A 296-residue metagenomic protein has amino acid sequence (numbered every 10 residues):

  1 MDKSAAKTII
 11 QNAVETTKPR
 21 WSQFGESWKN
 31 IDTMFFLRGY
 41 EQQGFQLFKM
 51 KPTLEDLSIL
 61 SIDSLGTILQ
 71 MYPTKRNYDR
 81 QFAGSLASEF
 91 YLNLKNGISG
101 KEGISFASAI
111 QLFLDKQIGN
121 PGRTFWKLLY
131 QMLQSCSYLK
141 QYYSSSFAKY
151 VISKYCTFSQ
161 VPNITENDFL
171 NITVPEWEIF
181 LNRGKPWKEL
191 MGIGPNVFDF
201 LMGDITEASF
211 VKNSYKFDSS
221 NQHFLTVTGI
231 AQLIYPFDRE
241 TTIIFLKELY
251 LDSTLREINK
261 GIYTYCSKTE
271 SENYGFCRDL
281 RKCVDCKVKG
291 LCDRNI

Functional and structural regions predicted by a protein language model:
M1-L37, L128-L129, L133, S144-I296: C-terminal accessory module of base-excision DNA glycosylases/AP lyases that mediates lesion recognition and DNA
M1-Y142: N-terminal polyanion-binding entry modules of DNA glycosylases/AP lyases and select other DNA-binding proteins
